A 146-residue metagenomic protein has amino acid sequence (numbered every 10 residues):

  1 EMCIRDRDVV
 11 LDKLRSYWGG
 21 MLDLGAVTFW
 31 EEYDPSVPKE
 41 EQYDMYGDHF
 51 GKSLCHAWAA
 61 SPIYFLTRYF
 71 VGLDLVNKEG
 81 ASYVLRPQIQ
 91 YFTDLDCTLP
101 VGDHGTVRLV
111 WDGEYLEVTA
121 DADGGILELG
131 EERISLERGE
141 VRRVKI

Functional and structural regions predicted by a protein language model:
M2-I4: Short, small-residue-biased leader/transition segments that mark boundaries at the very start of proteins
D8-I146: Non-catalytic C-terminal accessory modules of carbohydrate-active enzymes
